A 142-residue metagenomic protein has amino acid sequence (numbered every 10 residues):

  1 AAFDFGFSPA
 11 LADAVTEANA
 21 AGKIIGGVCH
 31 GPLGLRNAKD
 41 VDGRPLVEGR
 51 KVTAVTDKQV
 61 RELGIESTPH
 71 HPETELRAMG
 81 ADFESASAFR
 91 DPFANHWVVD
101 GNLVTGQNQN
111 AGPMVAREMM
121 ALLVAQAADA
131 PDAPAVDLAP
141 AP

Functional and structural regions predicted by a protein language model:
A1-P142: Active-site-adjacent pocket-lining segments in enzyme domains
